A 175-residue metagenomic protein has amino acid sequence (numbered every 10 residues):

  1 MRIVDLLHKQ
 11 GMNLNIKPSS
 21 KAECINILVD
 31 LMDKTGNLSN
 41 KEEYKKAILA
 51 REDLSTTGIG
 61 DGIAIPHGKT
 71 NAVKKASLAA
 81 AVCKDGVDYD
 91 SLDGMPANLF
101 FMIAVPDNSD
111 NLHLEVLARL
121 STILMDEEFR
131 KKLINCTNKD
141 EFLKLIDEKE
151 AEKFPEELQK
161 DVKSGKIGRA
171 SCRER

Functional and structural regions predicted by a protein language model:
M1-R173: Cytosolic covalent-transfer regions centered on His/Cys nucleophiles that carry phosphoryl or persulfide groups
